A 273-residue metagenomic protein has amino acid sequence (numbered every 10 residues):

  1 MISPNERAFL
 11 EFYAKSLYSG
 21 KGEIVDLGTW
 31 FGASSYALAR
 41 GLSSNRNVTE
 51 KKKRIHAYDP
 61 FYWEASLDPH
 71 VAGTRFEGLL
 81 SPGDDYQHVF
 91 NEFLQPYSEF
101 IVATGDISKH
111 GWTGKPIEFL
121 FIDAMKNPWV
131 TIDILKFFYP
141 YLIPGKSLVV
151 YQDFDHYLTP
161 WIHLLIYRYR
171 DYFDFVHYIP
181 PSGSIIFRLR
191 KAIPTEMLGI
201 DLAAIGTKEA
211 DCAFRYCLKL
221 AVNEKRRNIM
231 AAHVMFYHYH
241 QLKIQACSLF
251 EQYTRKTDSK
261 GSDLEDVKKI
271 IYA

Functional and structural regions predicted by a protein language model:
M1-G20: Class I SAM-dependent methyltransferase Rossmann-like catalytic core, especially the SAM/SAH-binding loop
M1-I2, I271-A273: N-terminal intrinsically disordered, low-complexity tails enriched in polar/charged
K15-Y272: S-adenosylmethionine/decaboxylated-SAM
